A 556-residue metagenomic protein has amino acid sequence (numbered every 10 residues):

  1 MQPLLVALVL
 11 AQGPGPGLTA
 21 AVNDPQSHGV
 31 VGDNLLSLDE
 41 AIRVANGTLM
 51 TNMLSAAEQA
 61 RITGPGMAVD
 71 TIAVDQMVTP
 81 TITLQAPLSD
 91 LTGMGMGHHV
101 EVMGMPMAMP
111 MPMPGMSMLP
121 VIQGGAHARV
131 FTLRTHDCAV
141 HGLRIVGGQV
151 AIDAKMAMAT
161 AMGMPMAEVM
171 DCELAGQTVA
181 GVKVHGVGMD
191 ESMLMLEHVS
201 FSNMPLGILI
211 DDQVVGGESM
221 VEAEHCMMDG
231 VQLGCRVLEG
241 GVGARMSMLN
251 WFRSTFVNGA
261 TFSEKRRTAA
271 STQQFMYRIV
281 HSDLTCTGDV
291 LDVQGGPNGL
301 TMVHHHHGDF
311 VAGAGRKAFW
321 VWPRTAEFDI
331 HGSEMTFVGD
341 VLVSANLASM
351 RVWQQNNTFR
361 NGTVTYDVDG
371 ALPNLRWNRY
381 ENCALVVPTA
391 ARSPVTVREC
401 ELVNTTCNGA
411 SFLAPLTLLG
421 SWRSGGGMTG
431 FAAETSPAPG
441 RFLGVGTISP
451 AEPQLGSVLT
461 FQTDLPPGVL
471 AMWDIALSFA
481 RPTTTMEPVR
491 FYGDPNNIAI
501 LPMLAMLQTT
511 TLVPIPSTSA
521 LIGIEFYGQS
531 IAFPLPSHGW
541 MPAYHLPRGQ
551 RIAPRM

Functional and structural regions predicted by a protein language model:
M1-A7: Sec-dependent signal peptide recognition, specifically the positively charged N-region followed immediately by
L8-G147: N-terminal, post-signal-peptide segments of secreted/periplasmic proteins
G97-A108, P114-V121, A128-Q177, M193-N203 (+3 more regions): Parallel beta-helix/beta-solenoid
V102-G104, C138-V140, A167-V169, E191-L196 (+15 more regions): All-beta strand scaffolds that present successive hydrophobic residues in beta-strands
P106-P120, L143, P165, D171-E173 (+12 more regions): Extracellular beta-strand-rich, repetitive "passenger/adhesive" scaffolds that bind or process carbohydrates
G125-R129, G148-A154, G176-V184, N203-I210 (+10 more regions): Short glycine/acidic-rich loop motifs that flank beta-strands on beta-rich extracellular proteins
C138, V231, S247, V469-W473: Short beta-strand/loop motifs in extracellular/secreted proteins, especially within beta-sandwich accessory domains
S424-M556: Residue-level hotspots within well-ordered secondary structure
